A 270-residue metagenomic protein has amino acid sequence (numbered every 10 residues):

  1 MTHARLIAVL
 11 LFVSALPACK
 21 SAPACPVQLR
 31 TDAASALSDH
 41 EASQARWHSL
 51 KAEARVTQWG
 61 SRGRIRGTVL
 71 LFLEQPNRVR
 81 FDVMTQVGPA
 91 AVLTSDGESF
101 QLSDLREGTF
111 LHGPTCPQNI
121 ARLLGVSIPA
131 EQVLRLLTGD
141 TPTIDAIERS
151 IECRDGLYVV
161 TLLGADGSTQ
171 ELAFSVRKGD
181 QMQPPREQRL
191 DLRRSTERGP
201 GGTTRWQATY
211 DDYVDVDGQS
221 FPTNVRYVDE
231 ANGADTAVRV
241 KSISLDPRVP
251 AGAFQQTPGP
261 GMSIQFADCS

Functional and structural regions predicted by a protein language model:
M1-C19: Sec-dependent bacterial lipoprotein signal peptides
C19-T68, R78, P114, A267-S270: N-terminal leader/targeting segments and the immediate start of mature chains
A42-L50, R62-I65, F72-Q75, L93 (+4 more regions): Edge/loop elements at the starts and ends of beta-strands within beta-rich repeat scaffolds
R55-S61, Q86-P89, L102-L105, A165-G167 (+3 more regions): Hydrophobic lipid-interacting interfaces of membrane-associated proteins
E74-Q132: An acidic-aromatic
T138-D140: Scaffold/interface architecture of coatomer-like assemblies
S150-D268: Gly/Pro-enriched, hydrophobic low-complexity segments that function as extracytoplasmic propeptides/linkers
